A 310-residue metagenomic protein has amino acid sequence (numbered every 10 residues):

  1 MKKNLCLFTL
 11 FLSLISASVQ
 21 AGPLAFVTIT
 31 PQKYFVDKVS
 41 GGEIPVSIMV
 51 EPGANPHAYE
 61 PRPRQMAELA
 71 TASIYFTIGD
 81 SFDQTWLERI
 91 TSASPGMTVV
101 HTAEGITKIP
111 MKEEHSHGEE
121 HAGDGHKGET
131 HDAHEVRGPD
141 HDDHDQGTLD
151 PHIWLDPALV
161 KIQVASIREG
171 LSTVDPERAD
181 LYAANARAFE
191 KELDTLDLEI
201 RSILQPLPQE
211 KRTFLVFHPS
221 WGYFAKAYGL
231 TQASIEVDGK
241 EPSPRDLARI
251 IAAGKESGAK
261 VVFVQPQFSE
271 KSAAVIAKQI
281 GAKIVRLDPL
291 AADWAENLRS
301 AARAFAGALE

Functional and structural regions predicted by a protein language model:
M1-K2: N-terminal secretory signal peptides that target proteins for export/translocation
L5-C6, D140: Sequence-pattern detector for short linear motifs and compositional/periodic biases rather than a specific fold
C6-A17: Bacterial N-terminal signal peptides
A21-E310: Extracytoplasmic metal-acquisition and chelation regions
